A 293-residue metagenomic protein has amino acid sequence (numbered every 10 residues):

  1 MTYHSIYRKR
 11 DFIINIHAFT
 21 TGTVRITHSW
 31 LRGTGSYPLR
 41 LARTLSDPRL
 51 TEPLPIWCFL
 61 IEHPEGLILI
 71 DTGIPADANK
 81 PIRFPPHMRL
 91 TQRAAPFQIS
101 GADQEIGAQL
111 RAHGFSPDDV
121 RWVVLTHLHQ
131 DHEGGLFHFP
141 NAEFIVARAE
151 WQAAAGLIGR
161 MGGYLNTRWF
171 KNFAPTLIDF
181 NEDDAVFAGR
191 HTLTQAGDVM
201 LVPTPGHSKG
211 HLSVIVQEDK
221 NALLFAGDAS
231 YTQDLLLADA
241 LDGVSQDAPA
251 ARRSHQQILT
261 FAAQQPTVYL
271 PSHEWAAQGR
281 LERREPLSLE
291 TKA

Functional and structural regions predicted by a protein language model:
M1-E105, N221-G227, A263: Metallo-beta-lactamase
T2-Y7, P96-D119, R148-P203, Q246-P266: Metallo-beta-lactamase
S5-D11, V146, A155-Y164, R168-N172 (+2 more regions): C-terminal/domain-terminus segments
N15-A18, W30, T51, C58-E62 (+2 more regions): Core dinuclear metal-dependent hydrolase active-site scaffold
T21-G22, T72-P75, L128, A149-E150 (+3 more regions): Active-site metal-binding loops of divalent metal-dependent hydrolases
A76, F84, T91-A108, D219-A293: Cap/insert and terminal regions of metallo-dependent hydrolase folds
R83-V146: Active-site metal-binding motif and surrounding structural segment of the metallo-beta-lactamase
W122-Q130, V202-G206, Q278-A293: Short, electropositive alpha-helical surface patch
